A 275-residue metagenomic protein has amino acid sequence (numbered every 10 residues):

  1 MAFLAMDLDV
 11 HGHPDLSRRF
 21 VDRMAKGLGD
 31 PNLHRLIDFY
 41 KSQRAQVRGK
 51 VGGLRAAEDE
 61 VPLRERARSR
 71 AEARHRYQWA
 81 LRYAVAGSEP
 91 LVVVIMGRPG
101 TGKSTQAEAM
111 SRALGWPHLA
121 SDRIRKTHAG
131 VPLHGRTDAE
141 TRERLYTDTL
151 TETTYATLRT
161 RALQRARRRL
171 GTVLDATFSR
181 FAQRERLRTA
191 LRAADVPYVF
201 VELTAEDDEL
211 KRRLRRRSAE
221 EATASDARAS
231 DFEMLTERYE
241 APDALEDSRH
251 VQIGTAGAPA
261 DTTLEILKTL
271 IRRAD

Functional and structural regions predicted by a protein language model:
M1-L28, S42-E60: Active-site activation/catalytic loop segments of kinase-like enzymes and analogous catalytic loops in related
K50-R98: ATP/Mg2+ or Mg2+-diphosphate-binding catalytic cores that bind nucleotide phosphates or diphosphates via glycine-rich
K103: Conserved lysine of the Walker
Q106: Hydrophobic positions on the alpha1 helix immediately C-terminal to the Walker A/P-loop
S111-L170: Conserved substrate/cofactor phosphate-moiety recognition/catalytic segment in nucleotide-dependent phosphotransferases
R168-T172, P197-V199: Loop/turn-to-beta-strand initiation segments
A194-L214: Conserved phosphate-donor/acceptor-positioning beta-strand/loop module used by diverse small-molecule
R216-E265, R273-D275: Small-molecule kinase domains that catalyze NTP-dependent phosphoryl transfer to phosphate-bearing small molecules
